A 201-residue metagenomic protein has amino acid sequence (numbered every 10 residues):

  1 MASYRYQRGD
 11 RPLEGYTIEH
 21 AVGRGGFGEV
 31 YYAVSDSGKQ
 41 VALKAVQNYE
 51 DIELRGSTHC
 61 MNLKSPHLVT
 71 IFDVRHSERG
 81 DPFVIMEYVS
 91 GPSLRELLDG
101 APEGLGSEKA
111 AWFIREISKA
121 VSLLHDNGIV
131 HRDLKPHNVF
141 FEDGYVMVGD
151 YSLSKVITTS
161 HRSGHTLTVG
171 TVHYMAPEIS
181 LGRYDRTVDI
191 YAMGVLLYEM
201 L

Functional and structural regions predicted by a protein language model:
E19-G25, V30: Protein kinase glycine-rich loop
Q47-N62: AlphaC helix of the eukaryotic protein kinase fold
T70-P82: Short beta-strand micro-motifs within the conserved protein kinase catalytic domain, predominantly in the N-lobe
R79-S93: Conserved short submotifs of the Hanks-type protein kinase catalytic core that shape the nucleotide-binding pocket
F113-I114: Activation segment signature within eukaryotic-like protein kinase domains
K119-I129: Protein kinase catalytic-loop region centered on the HRD/HxD motif
